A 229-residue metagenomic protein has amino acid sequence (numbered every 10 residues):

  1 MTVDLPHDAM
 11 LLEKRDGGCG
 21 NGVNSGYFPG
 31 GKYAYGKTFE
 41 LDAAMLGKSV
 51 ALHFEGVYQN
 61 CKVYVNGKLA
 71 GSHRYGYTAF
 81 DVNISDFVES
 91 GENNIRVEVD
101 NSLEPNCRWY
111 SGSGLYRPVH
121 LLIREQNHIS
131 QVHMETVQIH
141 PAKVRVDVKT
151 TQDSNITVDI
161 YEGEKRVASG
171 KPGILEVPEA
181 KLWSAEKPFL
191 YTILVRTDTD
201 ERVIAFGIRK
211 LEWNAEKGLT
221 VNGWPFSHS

Functional and structural regions predicted by a protein language model:
V3-P6, N24-I129, D153, K165: Accessory beta-strand-rich segments of carbohydrate-active enzymes
M45-K48, V88-E92, E176-L190: Short glycine/proline/serine/threonine-rich loop/turn segments at secondary-structure transition edges
Y64-A70, E162-G163, D198-T199, N222-G223: Short strand-turn-strand beta-turns centered on an Asx-Gly dipeptide
V65, A142-G170: Beta-strand-rich binding/interaction modules
G67, V119, Y191, F206 (+1 more regions): Conserved, mostly hydrophobic/aromatic
N94-V97, K187-D198: Short, aromatic- and glycine-rich surface loops/edge beta-strands on solvent-exposed regions
Q126-Q152: Surface beta-strand/loop "capping" patches
V132-I139, L182, L194-S229: N-terminal carbohydrate-binding accessory modules
